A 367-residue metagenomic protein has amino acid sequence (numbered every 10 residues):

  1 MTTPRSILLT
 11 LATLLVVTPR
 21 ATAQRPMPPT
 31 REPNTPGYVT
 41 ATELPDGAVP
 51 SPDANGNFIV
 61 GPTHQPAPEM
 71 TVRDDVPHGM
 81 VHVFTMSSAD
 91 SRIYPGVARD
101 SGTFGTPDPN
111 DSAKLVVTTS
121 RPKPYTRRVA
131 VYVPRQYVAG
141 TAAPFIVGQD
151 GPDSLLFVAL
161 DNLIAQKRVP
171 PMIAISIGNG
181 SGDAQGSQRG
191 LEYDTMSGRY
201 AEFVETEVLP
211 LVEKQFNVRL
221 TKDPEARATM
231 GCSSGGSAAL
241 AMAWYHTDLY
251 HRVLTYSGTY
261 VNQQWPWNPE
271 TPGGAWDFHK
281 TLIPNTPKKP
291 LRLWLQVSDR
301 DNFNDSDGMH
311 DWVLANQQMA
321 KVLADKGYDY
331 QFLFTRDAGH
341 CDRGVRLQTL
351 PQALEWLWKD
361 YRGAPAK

Functional and structural regions predicted by a protein language model:
M1-S6: Positively charged n-region of N-terminal signal peptides that target proteins for export
L9-T18: Bacterial N-terminal signal peptides
A21-Q24: Boundary at the C-terminal end of the N-terminal hydrophobic targeting segment
P26-E43: Short acidic, Pro/Gly- and aromatic-enriched capping/linker segments at domain boundaries
Y38, L44-K367: Non-catalytic cap/lid and distal C-terminal segments of serine-dependent acyl enzymes
